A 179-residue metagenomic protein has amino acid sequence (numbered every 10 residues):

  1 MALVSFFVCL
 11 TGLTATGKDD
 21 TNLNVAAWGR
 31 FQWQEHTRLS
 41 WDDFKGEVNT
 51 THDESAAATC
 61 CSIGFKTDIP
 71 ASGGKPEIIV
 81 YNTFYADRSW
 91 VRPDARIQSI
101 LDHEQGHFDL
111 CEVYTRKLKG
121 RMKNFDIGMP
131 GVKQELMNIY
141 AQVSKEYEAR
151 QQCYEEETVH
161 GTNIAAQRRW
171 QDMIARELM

Functional and structural regions predicted by a protein language model:
M1-T21: Bacterial Sec-dependent N-terminal signal peptides
K18-K75, F84, G128-M179: Metalloprotease/metallohydrolase-associated module, dominated by Zn2+-dependent proteases
A58-C60, P93-D102, G131: Short, charged, low-complexity loops and linkers
S72-Q98: Active-site scaffold of zinc-dependent metalloenzymes
S99-C111: Active-site recognition of the HExxH zinc-binding catalytic motif
F108, R121, R150: Short alpha-helical functional segments enriched in proximate histidine and acidic residues
C111-I127: A short beta-strand-loop micro-motif that forms or neighbors metal/cofactor- and ligand-binding patches at active-site
